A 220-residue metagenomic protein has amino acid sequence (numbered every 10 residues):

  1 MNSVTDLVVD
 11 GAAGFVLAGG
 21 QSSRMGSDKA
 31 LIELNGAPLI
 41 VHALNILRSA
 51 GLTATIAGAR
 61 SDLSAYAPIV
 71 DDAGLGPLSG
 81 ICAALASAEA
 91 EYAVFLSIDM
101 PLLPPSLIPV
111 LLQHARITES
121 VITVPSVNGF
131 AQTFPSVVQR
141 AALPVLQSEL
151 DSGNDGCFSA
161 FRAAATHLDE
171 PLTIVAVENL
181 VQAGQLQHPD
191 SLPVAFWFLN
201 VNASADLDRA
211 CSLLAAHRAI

Functional and structural regions predicted by a protein language model:
S3-D155, S159, A163-W197, S212-H217: Nucleotide and nucleotide-moiety/phosphate-recognizing core
D206-D208: Catalytic donor/gating beta->alpha subdomain of glycosyltransferases that bind UDP-sugars
